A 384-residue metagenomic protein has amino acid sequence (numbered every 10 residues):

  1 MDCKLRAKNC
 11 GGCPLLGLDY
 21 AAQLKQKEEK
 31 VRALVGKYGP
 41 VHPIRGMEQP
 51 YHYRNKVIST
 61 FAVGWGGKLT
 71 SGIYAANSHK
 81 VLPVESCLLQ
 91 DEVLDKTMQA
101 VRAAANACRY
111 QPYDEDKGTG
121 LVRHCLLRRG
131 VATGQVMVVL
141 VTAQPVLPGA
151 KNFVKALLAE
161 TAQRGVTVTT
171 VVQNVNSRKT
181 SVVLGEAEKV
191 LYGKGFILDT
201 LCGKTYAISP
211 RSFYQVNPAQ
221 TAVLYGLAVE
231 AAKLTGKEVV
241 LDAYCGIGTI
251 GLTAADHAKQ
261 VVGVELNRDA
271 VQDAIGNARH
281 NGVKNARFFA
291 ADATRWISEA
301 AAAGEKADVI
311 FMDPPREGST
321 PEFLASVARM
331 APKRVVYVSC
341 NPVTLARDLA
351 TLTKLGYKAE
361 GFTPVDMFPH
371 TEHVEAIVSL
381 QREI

Functional and structural regions predicted by a protein language model:
C3-R6, C10-C13, C340: Short cysteine clusters
G11-D114, L127, A132-T133, V146-L147: Extended interfacial segments that mediate partner engagement and assembly in macromolecular machines
P43, K56, H124, T170 (+1 more regions): Extracellular/lumenal ectodomain signal focusing on beta-strand-rich modules and carbohydrate-recognition contexts
N55, L69-S71, R123, V136 (+3 more regions): Change "...and in nucleic-acid phosphodiester-cleaving endonucleases..." to "...and in nucleic-acid processing enzymes
G72-A75, V139-V141, A274: Short, acidic/hydrophobic/Gly-rich beta-strand patch recurrent on exposed beta strands that often constitutes part
P112-T119, V240: Short helix/loop segment immediately N-terminal to the Walker
L127, G134-A143, T205-S209, V309: Short, aliphatic-rich beta-strand segments
P148-I384: Rossmann-like S-adenosyl-L-methionine
